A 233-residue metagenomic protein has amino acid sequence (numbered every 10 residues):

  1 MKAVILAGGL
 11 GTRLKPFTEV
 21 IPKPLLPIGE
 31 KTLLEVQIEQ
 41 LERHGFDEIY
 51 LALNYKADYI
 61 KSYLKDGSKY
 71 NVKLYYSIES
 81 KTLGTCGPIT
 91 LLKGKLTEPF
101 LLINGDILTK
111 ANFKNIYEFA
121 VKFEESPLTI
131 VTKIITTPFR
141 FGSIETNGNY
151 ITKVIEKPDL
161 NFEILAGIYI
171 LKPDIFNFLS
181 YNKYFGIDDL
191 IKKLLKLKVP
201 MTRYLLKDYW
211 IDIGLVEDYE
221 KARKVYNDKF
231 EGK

Functional and structural regions predicted by a protein language model:
M1-D58: N-terminal glycine-rich phosphate-binding loop and ensuing alpha1 helix
K2, D47-I49, K73, P127-L128 (+1 more regions): Residues at the starts of beta-strands that form the adenosine-phosphate
I5, L51, L102, L128-V131 (+1 more regions): Structural beta-sheet core signal
R13, Y59-S62, L91, N112 (+2 more regions): Phosphate- and divalent-cation-binding pockets in alpha/beta enzyme and binding domains that engage nucleotide-derived
L25, I144-T146, R203: A structural signal for short hydrophobic beta-strand segments in well-ordered beta-sheet cores
E35, C86, D188: Glycine-rich phosphate-binding loop at the start of an alpha helix
K61, K65-G148, L171: Conserved beta-loop-beta/alpha segment of the NTase-like Rossmann-fold superfamily that binds/positions NTPs
F100-L101, L108, K114-V121, I135-T137 (+1 more regions): Catalytic-core segments of class I nucleotidyltransferases/pyrophosphorylases that form NMP-activated intermediates
